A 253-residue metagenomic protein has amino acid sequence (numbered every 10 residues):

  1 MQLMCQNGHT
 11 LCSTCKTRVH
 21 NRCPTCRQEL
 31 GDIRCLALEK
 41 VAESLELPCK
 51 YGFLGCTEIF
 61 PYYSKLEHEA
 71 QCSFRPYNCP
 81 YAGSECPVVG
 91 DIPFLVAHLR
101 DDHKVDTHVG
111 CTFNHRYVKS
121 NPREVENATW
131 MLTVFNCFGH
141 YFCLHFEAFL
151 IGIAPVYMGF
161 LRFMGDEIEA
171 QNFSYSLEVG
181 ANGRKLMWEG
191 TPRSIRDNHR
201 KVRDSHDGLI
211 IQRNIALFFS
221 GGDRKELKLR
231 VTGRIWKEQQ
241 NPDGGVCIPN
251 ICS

Functional and structural regions predicted by a protein language model:
M1-S253: Signature of small Cys/His-rich zinc-finger-like modules used by ubiquitin/SUMO E3 ligases
